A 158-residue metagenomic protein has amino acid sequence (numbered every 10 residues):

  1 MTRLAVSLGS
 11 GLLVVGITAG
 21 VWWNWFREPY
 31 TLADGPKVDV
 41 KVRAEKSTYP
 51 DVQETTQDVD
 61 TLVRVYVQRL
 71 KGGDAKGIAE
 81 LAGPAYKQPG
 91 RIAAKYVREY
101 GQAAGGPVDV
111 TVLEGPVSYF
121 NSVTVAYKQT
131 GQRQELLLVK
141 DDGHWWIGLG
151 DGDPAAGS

Functional and structural regions predicted by a protein language model:
T2-G9, V14-Q68: Short, low-complexity N-terminal intrinsically disordered segments enriched in polar/charged residues
S7-G9, T130-R133: Short, charged low-complexity linear motifs
W23-L32, P36-D39, R133-S158: Short beta-strand edge/turn micro-motifs at domain boundaries
K46-Y119: Short solvent-exposed beta->alpha transition segments
A82-A85, E114, Q129, K140-D142 (+1 more regions): A mature extracytoplasmic/lumenal domain signature
Y119-N121, G143-H144: Beta-strand-connecting loop/turn residues
N121-T130: Short beta-strand segments that buttress and anchor functional surface loops
